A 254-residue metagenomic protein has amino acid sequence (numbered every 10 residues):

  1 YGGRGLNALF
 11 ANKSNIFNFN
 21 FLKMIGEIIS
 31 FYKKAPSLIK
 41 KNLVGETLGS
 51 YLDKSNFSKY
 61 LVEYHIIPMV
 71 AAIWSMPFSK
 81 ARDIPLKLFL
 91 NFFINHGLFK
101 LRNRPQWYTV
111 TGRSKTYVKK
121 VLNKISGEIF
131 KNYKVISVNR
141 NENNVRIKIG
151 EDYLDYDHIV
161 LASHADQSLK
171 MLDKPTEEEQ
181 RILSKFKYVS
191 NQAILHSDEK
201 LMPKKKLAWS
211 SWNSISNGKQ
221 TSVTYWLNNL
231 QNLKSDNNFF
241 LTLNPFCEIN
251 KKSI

Functional and structural regions predicted by a protein language model:
Y1-L86, N91: Mobile amphipathic helical/loop "lid" adjacent to a hydrophobic cofactor/ligand pocket
G3, V44-L48, E63, T111-V118 (+2 more regions): A structural signal for well-ordered alpha-helical scaffolds and beta->alpha junctions
K80, F89, R104-Q106, E179-S184 (+1 more regions): Glycine-rich, flexible loop/turn motifs
F89-I149, L154, H158: Helical element adjacent to the flavin cofactor pocket in flavoenzyme catalytic cores
K134-I254: Mid-domain catalytic core of redox enzymes that form a hydrophobic substrate pocket/lid adjacent to a catalytic redox
